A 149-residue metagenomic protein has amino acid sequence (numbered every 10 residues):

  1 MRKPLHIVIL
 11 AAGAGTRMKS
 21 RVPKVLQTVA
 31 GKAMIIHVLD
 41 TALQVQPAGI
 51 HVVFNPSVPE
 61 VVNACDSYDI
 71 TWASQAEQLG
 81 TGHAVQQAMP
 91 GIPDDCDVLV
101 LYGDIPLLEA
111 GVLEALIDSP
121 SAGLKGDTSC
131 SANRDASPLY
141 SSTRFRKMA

Functional and structural regions predicted by a protein language model:
M1-I9, K32-Y102, L107-D118: Conserved N-terminal catalytic core of the sugar/cofactor nucleotidyltransferase
L5-V29: Glycine-rich N-terminal loop/short-helix segment of MobA-like nucleotidyltransferase
H6, V25, D97, L139-S141: Conserved beta-strand and immediately adjacent loop positions that scaffold enzyme active sites
G13, D104, A132: Active-site glycine-centered loops adjacent to acidic/histidine catalytic or metal-binding residues that shape
M18-K19, T81, E109, P138: Alpha-helix N-cap/helix-start motif
Q27, S74, T143: Residue-level detector of conserved, well-ordered beta-strand and adjacent loop positions that form binding/recognition
Y68, L108-A149: Conserved core of the sugar-phosphate nucleotidyltransferase
